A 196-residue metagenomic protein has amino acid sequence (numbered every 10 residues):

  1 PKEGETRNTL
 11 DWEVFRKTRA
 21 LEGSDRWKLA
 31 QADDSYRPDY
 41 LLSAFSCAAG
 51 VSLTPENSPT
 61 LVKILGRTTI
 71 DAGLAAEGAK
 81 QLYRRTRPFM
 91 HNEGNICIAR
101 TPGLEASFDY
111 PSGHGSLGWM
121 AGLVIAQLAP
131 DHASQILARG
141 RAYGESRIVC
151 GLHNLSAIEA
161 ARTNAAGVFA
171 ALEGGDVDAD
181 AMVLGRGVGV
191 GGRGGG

Functional and structural regions predicted by a protein language model:
P1-V149, V190-R193: Hydrophobic alpha-helical bundle signature of multipass membrane enzymes
D11-K17, T163, M182, R186: A ubiquitous, low-specificity "background" feature that marks scattered single residues across proteins without
R84-M90, I158-A166, R186: Short alpha-helical linear motifs
I98, Q127-L128, A165, A171 (+1 more regions): Hydrophobic alpha-helical segments
S107-F108, L152-H153, V183: Short alpha-helix boundary/capping motifs
I136, R141-Y143, E159-A160, A179 (+1 more regions): Short, intrinsically disordered/low-complexity patches at protein termini and at juxtamembrane boundaries
A142-E173: Interfacial helix-loop-helix junctions of multi-pass membrane proteins
V168-G196: C-terminal membrane module of polytopic membrane proteins
